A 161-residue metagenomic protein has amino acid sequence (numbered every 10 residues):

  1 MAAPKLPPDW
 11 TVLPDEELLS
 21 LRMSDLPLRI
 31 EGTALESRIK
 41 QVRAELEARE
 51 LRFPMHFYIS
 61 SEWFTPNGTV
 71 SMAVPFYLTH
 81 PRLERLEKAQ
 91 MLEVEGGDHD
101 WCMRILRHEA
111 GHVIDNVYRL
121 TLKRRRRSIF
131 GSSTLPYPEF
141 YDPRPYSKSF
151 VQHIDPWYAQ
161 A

Functional and structural regions predicted by a protein language model:
A2-M55, F64-V70, P81-G97, R127-A161: Metalloprotease/metallohydrolase-associated module, dominated by Zn2+-dependent proteases
F57-W63, R107: Short, glycine/charge-rich beta-strand/loop segments that flank catalytic centers and engage negatively charged groups
W101-L120: Active-site recognition of the HExxH zinc-binding catalytic motif
R124: Active-site-proximal binding-pocket segments
